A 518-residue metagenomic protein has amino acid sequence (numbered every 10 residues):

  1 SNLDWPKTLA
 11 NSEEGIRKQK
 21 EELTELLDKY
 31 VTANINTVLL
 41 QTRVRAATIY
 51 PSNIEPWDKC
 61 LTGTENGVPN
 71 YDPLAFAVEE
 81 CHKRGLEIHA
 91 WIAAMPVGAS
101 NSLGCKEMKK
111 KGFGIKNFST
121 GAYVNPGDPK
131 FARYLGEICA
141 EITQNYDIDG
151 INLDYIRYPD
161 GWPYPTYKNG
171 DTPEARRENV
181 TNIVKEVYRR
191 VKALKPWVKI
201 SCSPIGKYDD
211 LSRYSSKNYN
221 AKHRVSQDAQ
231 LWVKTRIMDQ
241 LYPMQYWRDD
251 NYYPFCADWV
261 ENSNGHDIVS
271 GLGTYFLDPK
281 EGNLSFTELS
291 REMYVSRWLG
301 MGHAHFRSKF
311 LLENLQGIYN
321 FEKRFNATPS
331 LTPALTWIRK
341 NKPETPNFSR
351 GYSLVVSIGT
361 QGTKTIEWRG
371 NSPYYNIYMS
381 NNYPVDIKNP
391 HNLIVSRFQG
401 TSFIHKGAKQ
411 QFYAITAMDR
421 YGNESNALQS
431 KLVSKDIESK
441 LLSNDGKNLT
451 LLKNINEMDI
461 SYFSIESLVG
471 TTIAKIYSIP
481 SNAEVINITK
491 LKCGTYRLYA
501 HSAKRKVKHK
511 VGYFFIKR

Functional and structural regions predicted by a protein language model:
S1-K20, V78-E79, H89-N145: Active-site-adjacent "subsite" loops/lids of carbohydrate-active enzymes
E21-A47, N145-D149: Catalytic domains of carbohydrate-active enzymes, especially glycoside hydrolases
G170-Y214, Y219-K280: Glycoside hydrolase catalytic-domain groove-lining segments
A229-Q230, K234-Y252, H266-K342: Substrate-binding cleft of secreted/luminal carbohydrate-active enzymes
A327-N371, G422-D436: Pro/Thr/Ser/Gly-rich low-complexity, intrinsically disordered linker/stalk tracts
H405-N423: Beta-strand-rich modules
K409, Y477-S502: Short, surface-exposed loop/turn motifs with a glycine/proline- and acidic-biased composition
L432-K440, T450-L452, T495-R518: C-terminal tail/sorting-segment detector
